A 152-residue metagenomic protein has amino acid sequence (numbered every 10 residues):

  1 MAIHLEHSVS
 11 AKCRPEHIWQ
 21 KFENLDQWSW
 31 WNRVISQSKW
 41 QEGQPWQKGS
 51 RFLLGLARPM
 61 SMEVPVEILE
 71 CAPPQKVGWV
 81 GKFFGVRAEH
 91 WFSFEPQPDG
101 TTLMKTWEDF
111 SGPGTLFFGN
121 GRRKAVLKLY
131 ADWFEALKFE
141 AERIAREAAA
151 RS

Functional and structural regions predicted by a protein language model:
M1-E42, A136, S152: Hydrophobic ligand-binding cavity/cleft-lining segments
E6, D26-S61, C71-K76: Short beta-edge strand/loop motif at the mouth of beta-sheet-based domains
H7-V9, S50, V66-E67, F92: Residue-level detector of beta-strand structural context in well-folded domains
E16-Q20, E70, D99, K128 (+2 more regions): Replace "anionic and nucleotidyl ligands
W30, G55-L103, D109-G114, F139: Hydrophobic-ligand binding "helix-grip"
L103, D109-S152: A conserved amphipathic terminal alpha-helix motif
